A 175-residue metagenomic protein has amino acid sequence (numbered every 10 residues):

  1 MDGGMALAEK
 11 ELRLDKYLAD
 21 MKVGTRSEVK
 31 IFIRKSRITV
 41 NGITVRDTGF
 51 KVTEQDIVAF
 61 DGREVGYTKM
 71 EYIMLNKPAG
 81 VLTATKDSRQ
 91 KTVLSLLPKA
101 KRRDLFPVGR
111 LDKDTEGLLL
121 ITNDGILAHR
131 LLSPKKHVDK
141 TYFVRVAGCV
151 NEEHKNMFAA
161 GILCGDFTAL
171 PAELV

Functional and structural regions predicted by a protein language model:
D2-V175: Basic, flexible Lys/Arg- and Gly-enriched helix-loop patches that mediate nucleic-acid binding at interfaces with rRNA
